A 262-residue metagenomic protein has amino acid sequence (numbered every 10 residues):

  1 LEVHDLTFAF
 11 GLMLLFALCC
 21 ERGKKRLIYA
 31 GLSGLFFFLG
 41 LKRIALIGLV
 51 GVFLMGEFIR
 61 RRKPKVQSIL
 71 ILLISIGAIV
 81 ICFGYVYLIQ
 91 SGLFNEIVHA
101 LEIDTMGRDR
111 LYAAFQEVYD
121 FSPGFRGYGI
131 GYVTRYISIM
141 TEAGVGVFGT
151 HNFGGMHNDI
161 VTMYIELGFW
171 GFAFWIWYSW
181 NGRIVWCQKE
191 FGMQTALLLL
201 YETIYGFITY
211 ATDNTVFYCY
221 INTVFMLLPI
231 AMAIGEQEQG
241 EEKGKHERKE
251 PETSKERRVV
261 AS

Functional and structural regions predicted by a protein language model:
L1-I97, A114, G144, G149-G240: Hydrophobic transmembrane helix bundles of membrane-integrated enzymes that assemble and modify cell-envelope
E21, E236-S262: Transmembrane signal-anchor hairpin modules in multi-pass inner-membrane enzymes, especially those that act on
L35-F36, L101, E250-P251: Helix-centric, low-specificity signal for extended rod-like, repetitive segments
K63, G127, E256-R257: Low-complexity, intrinsically disordered short peptide segments enriched in small/polar/basic residues
H99-L167: Long extracytoplasmic/lumenal interhelical loops at the membrane interface of multi-pass membrane proteins
V133-I137, F174-W177, E250: Residues at secondary-structure transition points
